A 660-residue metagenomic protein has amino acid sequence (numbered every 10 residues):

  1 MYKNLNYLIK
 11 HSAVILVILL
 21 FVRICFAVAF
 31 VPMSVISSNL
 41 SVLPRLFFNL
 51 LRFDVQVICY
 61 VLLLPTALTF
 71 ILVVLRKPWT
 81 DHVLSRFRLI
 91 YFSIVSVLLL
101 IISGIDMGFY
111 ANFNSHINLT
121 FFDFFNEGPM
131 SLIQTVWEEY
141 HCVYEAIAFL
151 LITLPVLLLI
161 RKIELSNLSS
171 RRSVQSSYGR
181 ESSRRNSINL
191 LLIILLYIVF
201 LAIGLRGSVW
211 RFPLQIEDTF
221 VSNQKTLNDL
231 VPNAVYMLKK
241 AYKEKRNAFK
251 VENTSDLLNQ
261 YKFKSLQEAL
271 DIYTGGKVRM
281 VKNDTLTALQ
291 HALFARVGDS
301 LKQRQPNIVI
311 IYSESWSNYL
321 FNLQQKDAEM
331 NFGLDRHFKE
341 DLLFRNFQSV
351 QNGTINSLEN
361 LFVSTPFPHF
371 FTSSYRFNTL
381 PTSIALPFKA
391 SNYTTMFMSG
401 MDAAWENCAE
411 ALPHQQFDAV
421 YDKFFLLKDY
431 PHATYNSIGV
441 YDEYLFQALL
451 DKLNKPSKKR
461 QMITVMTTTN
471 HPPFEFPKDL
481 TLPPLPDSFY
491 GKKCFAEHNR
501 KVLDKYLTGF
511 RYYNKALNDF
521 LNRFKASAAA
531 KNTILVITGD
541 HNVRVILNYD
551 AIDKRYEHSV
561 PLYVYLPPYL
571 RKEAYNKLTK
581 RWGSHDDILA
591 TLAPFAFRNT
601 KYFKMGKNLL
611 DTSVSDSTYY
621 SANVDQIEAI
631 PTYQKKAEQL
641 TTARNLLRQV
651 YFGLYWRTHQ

Functional and structural regions predicted by a protein language model:
Y2-E252: Transmembrane and membrane-interface helices of multi-pass, inner-membrane envelope-modifying transferases
K3, S41-V42, E127-S131, H141 (+8 more regions): Generic alpha-helical secondary structure signal
L50, D54, T135, L158 (+8 more regions): Residues that form generic nucleotide/phosphate-binding pockets
A67, I71-H82, N114, N118-S131 (+12 more regions): Short amphipathic alpha-helical patches
T80-V83, I216, F249-Q260, S373-F377 (+1 more regions): Short alpha-helical "patches" and their helix-cap loops
Q224-L227, V231-R296, R304-Q305, K339 (+1 more regions): The feature marks either
T274-Q660: Solvent-exposed soluble domains appended to multi-pass membrane proteins
